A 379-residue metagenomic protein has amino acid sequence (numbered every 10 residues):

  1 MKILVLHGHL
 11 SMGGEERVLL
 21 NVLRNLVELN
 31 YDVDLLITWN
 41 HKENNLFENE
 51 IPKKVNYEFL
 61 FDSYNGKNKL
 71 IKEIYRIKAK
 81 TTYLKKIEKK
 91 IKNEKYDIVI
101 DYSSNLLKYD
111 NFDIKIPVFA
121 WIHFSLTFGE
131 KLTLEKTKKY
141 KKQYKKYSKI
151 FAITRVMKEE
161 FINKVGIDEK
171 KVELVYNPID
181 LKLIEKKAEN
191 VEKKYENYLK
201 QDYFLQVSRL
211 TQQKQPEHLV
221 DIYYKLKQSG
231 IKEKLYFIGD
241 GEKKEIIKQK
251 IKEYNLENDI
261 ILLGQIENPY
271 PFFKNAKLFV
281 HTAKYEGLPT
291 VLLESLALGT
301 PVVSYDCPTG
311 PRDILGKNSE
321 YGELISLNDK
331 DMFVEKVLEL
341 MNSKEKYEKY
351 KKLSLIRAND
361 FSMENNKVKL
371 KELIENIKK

Functional and structural regions predicted by a protein language model:
V5-G13, N25, L29-I74: N-terminal strand-loop element at the rim of the active site of nucleotide-sugar-dependent glycosyltransferases
E16-N21, D202-K225, I231, E242-K248 (+1 more regions): A conserved mid-protein helix/loop that constitutes part of the nucleotide-sugar donor-binding site
Y83, I100-L107, I122: Short His-centered aromatic/hydrophobic patch
V156, P178: Carbohydrate-associated surface elements
Q265, K284: Aromatic "clamp/platform" in nucleotide-sugar-dependent glycosyltransferases that forms part of the donor/acceptor
P301-Y305: Short hydrophobic beta-strand element within catalytic cores of glycosyltransferases and related nucleotide-activated
G316-D331, E339-K344: Conserved acidic donor-binding segment of nucleotide-sugar-dependent glycosyltransferases
M332, E339, K346-D360, V368-E372: A short, well-ordered alpha-helix in the C-terminal region of glycosyltransferases
